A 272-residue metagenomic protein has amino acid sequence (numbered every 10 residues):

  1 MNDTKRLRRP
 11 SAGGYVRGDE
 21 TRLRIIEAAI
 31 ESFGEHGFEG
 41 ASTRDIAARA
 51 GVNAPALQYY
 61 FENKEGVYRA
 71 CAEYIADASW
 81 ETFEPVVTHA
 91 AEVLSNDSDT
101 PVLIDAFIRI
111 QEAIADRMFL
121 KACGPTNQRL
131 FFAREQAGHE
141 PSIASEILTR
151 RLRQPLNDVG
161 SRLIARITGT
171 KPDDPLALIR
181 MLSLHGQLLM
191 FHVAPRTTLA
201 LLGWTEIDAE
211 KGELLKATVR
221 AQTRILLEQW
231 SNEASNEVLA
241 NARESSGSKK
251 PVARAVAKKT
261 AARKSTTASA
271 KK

Functional and structural regions predicted by a protein language model:
M1-R9, R109, A113-G124, R150-I179 (+1 more regions): C-terminal peripheral helix-coil segments that are non-catalytic and often amphipathic
R9-Y15, T21: Short Lys/Arg-rich basic patches
G18, R22-I30: Short, leucine-enriched amphipathic alpha-helices that occur as contiguous helical runs
R24, S32-Y74: Helix-turn-helix
C71-A106: Amphipathic alpha-helical linker/stalk segments
A78, T82, V86, E135 (+2 more regions): A short secondary-structure junction motif
K121-R153: Hydrophobic, aromatic-enriched interface-forming segments
